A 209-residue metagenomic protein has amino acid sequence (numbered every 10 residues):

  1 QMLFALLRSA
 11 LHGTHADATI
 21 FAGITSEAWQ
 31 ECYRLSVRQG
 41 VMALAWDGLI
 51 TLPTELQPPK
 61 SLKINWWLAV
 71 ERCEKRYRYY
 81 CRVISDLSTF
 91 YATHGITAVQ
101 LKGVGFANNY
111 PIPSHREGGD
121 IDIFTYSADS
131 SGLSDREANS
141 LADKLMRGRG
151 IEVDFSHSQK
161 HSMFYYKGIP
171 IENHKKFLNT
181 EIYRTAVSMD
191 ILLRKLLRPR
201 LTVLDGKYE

Functional and structural regions predicted by a protein language model:
Q1-G119, T125-E209: Conserved NTP-donor binding/palm subdomain of two-metal-ion nucleotidyltransferases/polymerases, i.e., the charged
